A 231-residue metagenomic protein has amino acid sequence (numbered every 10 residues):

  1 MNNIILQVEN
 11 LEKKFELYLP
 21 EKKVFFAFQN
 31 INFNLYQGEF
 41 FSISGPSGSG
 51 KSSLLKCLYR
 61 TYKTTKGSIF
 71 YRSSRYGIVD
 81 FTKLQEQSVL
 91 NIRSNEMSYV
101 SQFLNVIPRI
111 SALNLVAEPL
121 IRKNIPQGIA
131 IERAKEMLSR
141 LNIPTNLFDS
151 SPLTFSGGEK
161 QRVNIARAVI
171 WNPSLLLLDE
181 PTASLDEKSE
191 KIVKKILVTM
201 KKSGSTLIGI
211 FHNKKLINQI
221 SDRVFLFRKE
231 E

Functional and structural regions predicted by a protein language model:
Y59: Helix-to-loop junction immediately C-terminal to a conserved catalytic motif
S68-N91: ABC ATPase NBD Q-loop/coupling interface
I110-E118: Short coil-to-helix segment of the ABC ATPase nucleotide-binding domain corresponding to the Q-loop/switch region
I129-N146: Conserved ABC ATPase "signature" region
S151-F155, E159: Conserved ABC ATPase signature
A168-V169: ABC ATPase C-loop
N172: Conserved catalytic motifs of ABC-family nucleotide-binding domains
L176-D179: Catalytic Walker B motif of ABC-type/P-loop ATPase nucleotide-binding domains
